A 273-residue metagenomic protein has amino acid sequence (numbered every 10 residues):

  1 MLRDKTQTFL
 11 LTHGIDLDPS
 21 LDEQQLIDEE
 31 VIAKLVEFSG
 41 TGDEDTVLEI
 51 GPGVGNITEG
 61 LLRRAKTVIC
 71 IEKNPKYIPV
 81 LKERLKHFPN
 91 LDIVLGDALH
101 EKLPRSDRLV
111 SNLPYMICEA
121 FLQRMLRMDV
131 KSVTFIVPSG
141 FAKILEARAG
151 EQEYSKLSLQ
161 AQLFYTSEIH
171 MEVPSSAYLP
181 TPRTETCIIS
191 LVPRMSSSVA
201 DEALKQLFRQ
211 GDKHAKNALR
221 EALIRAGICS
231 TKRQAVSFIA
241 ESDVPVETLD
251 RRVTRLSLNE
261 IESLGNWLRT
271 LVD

Functional and structural regions predicted by a protein language model:
M1-Q206, E260-D273: Catalytic cores of RNA-modifying enzymes
E185-P193, S197-W267: An accessory alpha-helical subdomain
